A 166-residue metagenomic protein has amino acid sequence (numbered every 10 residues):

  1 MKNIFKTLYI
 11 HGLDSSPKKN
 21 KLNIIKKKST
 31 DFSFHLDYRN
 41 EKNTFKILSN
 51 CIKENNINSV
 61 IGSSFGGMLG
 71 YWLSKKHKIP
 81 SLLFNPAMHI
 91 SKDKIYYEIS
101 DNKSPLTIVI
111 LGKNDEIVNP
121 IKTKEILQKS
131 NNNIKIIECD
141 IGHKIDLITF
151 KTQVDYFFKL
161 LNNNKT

Functional and structural regions predicted by a protein language model:
K2-N55: Active-site catalytic motif of lipid deacylating hydrolases and related acyltransferases
S15-S16, I90, K113-V118, K144: Acidic catalytic loop of the alpha/beta-hydrolase fold
K21-L22, Y96, P105, N119-L127 (+1 more regions): Short alpha-helix in the alpha/beta-hydrolase fold that links the catalytic acid
F34-L36, I136-G142: Short glycine-rich catalytic loops that host catalytic nucleophiles or stabilize transition states across multiple
I61-G70: Gly/Ala-rich beta-loop-alpha elbow adjacent to hydrolase catalytic centers
K78-I90: A conserved short beta-strand
K103, I108-L111, D115: Short beta-strand/loop motif that positions the catalytic acidic residue of the alpha/beta-hydrolase fold
I141-K151: Catalytic histidine-centered segment of alpha/beta-hydrolase-like enzymes
